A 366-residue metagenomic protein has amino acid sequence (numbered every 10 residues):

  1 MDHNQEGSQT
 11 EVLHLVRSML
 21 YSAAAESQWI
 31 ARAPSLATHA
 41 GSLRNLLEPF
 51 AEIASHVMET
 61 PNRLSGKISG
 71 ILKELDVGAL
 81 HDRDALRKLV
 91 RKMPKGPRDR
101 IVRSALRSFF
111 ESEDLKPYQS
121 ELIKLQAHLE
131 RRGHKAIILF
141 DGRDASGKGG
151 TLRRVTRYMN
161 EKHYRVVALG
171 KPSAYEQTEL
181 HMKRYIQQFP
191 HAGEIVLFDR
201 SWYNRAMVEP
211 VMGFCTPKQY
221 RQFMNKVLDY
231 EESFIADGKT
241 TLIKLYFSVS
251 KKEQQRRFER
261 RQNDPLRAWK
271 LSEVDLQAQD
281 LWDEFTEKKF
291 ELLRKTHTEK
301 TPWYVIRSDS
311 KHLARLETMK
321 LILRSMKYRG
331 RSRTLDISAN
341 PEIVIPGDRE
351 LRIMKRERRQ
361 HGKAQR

Functional and structural regions predicted by a protein language model:
D2-R366: Glycine-rich phosphate-binding loop of ATP-dependent small-molecule kinases
